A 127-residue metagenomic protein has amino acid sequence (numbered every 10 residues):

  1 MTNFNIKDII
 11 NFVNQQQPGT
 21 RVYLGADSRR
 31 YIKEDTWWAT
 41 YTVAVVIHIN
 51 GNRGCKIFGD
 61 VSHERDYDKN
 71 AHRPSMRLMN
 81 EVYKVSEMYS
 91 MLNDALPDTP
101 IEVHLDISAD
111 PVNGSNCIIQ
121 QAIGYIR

Functional and structural regions predicted by a protein language model:
M1-I9, H48, D60-P74, D110 (+1 more regions): Hydrophobic alpha-helical segments at protein termini of multi-pass membrane proteins
M1-R30, P97: Basic, amphipathic N-terminal segments that precede the first structured/catalytic domain
V13-N14, K33-D35, Y89-N93: Short amphipathic alpha-helices and their capping/turn segments at secondary-structure boundaries
Y23, D98-I107: Short glycine-rich phosphate-binding loop at a beta-alpha junction
L24-G25, Y31-I57: Acidic, metal-ligating active-site segments
R29-I32, N52, M76, S108-G114: Short acidic, S/G/P-rich loop/turn micro-motifs used as interaction or catalytic elements
V61-L96: Acidic helix/loop or adjacent segment enriched in Glu/Asp that either coordinates divalent metal
L105-R127: Short, low-complexity, polybasic intrinsically disordered segments
